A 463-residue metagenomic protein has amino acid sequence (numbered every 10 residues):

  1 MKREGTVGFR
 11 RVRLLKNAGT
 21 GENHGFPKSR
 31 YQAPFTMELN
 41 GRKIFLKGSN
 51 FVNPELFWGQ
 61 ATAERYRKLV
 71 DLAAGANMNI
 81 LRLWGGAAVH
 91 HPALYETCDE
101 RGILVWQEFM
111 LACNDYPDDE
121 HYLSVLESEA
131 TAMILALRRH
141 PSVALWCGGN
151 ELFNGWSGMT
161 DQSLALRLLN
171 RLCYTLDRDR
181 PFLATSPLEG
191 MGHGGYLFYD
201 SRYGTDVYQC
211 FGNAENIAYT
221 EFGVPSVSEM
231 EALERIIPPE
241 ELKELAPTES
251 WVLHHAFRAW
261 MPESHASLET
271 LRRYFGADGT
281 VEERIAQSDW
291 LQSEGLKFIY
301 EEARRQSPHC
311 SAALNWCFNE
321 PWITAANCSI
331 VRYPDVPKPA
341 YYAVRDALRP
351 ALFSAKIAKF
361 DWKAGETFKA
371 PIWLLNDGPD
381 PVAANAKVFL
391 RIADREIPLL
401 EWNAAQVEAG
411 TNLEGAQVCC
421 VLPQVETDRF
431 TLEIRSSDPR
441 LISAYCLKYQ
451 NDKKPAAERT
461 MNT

Functional and structural regions predicted by a protein language model:
M1-L81, V89, R305-Q306, C310 (+2 more regions): Secreted/periplasmic carbohydrate-active enzymes, especially glycoside hydrolases
K2-C113, E120-L145, H255-E294: Active-site-adjacent substrate/metal-binding segments within catalytic domains of carbohydrate-active enzymes
T6, T131-V252, H309: Active-site region of glycoside hydrolase catalytic domains
L15, V52-L56, A88-H91, C113-D115 (+6 more regions): Flexible loop/turn segments at secondary-structure boundaries
F51, L83, G148, A184 (+1 more regions): Conserved beta-strand positions
A93, T97-I103, A136, L168-L176 (+5 more regions): Alpha-helical structural signal in soluble globular domains
E100-V105, A136-H140, T175-D179, E302-H309 (+2 more regions): Secondary-structure transition/capping motifs at alpha-helix termini and the adjoining loop/turn into the next element
W146, D206-N385, F389-I392, L399-L400 (+1 more regions): Substrate-binding clefts and catalytic carboxylate motifs of secreted carbohydrate-active enzymes
